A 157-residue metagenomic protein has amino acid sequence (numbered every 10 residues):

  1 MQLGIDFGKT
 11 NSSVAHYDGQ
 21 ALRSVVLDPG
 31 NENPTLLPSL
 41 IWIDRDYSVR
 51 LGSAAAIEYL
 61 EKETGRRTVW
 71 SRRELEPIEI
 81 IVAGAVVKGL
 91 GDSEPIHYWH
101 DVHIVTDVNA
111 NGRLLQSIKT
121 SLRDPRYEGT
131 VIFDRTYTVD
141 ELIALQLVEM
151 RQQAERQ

Functional and structural regions predicted by a protein language model:
M1-S24: Gly/Thr-rich phosphate-binding beta-strand-loop-beta motif of the actin/hexokinase/Hsp70
L27-Q157: Phosphate-binding loop and its immediate beta->loop->alpha context in nucleotide/phosphate-handling enzymes
